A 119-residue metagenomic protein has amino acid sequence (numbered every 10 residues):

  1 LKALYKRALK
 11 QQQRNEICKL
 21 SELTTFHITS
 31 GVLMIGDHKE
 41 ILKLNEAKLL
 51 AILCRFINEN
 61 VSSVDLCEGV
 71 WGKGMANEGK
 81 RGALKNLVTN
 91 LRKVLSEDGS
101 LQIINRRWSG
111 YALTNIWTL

Functional and structural regions predicted by a protein language model:
L1-L23: Basic, amphipathic DNA-recognition helix from helix-turn-helix-like DNA-binding domains
A3-K10, R55-F56, G72, N90-K93 (+1 more regions): Conserved amphipathic alpha-helical interaction elements at protein-protein interfaces in regulatory, energy-coupling
C18, F26, E59-N60, I104: Residues that recognize and position ribonucleotide moieties
L23-K48, A112-L119: A structural micro-motif at secondary-structure boundaries
L33, K73-G74: Alpha-helix C-capping/helix-to-loop hinge sites
H38-W71, L91: Short amphipathic alpha-helical recognition elements used for nucleic-acid or partner binding across transcription
I41-A51, N77-D98, N105-Y111: DNA-recognition element of transcription regulators
